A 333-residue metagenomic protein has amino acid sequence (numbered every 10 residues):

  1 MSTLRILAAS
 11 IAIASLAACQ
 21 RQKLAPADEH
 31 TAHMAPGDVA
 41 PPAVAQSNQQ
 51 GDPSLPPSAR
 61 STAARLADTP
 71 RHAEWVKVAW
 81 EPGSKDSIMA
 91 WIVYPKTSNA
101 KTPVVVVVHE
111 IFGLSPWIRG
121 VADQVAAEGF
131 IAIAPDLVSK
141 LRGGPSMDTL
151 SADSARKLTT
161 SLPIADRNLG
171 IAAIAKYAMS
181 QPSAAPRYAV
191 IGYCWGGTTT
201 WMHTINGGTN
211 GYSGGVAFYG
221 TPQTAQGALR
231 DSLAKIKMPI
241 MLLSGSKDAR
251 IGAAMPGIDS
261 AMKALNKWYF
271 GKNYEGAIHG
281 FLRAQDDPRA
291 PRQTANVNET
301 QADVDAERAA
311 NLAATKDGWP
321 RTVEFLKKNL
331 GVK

Functional and structural regions predicted by a protein language model:
M1-A8: Bacterial N-terminal signal peptides that target proteins for export
S15-A18: C-terminal motif of bacterial Sec signal peptides marking the signal peptidase cleavage site
Q22-Q49, L55-L66, W75-M179, S183 (+1 more regions): Serine-hydrolase catalytic machinery in alpha/beta-hydrolase-like enzymes
V121, A228-L229, G252-M262: Short alpha-helix in the alpha/beta-hydrolase fold that links the catalytic acid
I171-K235: Primarily recognizes the serine-hydrolase "nucleophile elbow" in alpha/beta-hydrolase and SGNH/GDSL folds
I236, L242-S244: Short beta-strand/loop motif that positions the catalytic acidic residue of the alpha/beta-hydrolase fold
S246-I251: Acidic catalytic loop of the alpha/beta-hydrolase fold
W268-K333: C-terminal catalytic histidine-bearing segment of alpha/beta-hydrolase fold enzymes
